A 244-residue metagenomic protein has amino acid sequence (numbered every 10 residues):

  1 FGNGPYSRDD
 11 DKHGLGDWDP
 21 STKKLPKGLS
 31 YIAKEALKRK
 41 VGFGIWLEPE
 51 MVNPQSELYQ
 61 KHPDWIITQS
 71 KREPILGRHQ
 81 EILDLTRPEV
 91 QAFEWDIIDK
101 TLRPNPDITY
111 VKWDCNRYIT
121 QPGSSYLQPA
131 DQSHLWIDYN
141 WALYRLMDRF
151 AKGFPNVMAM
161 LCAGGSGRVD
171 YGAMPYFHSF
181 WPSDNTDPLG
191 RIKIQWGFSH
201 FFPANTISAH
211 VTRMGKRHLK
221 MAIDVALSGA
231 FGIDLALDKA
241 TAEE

Functional and structural regions predicted by a protein language model:
F1-D96, L102-Y110: Aromatic-lined carbohydrate-binding/catalytic grooves of carbohydrate-active enzymes
G2-P5, D9-L15, G77-G153, L161-G167 (+1 more regions): Polysaccharide-binding and catalytic clefts of secreted carbohydrate-active enzymes
N53-P54, L58-A92, I137-D238: Glycan-recognition surfaces
A240-E244: A glycine-rich beta-turn/hairpin centered on an aromatic-Pro dipeptide
